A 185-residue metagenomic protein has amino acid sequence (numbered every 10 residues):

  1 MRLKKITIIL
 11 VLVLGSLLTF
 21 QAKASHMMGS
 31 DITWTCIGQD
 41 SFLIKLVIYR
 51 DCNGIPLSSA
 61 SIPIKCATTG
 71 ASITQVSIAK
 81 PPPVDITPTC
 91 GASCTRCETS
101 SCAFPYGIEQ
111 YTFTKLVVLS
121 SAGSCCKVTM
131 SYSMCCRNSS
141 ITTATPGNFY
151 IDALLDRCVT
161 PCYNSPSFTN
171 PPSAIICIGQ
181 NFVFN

Functional and structural regions predicted by a protein language model:
M1-M28: Bacterial Sec-dependent N-terminal signal peptides
A22-N185: Long, compositionally biased, intrinsically disordered segments
